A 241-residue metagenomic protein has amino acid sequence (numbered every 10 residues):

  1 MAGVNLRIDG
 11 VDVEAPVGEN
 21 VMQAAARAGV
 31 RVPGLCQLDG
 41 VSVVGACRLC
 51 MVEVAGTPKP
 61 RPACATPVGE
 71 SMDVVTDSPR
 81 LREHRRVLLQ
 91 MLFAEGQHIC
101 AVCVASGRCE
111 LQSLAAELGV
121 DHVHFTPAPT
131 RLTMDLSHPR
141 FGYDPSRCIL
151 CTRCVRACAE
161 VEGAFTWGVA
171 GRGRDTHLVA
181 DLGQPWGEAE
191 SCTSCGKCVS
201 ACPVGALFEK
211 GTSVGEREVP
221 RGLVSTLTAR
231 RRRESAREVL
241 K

Functional and structural regions predicted by a protein language model:
M1-V11: Eukaryote-biased recognition of intrinsically disordered, low-complexity regulatory segments
R7, E14-P16, V75: Generic structural detector for well-ordered beta-strands
D9, V17, V44, A170-R172 (+1 more regions): Short glycine-rich loop/turn motifs that provide flexible caps or phosphate-binding loops at active sites
V11, V43, E188-S191: Short, conserved secondary-structure segments in the cores of folded domains
V13-E70: N-terminal cofactor/phosphate-binding cores enriched in small/glycine residues, especially glycine-rich loops such as
R48, T57-S191, S200, G205-K241: Fe-S ferredoxin-like electron-transfer domains and their immediately adjacent linker/connector regions across
